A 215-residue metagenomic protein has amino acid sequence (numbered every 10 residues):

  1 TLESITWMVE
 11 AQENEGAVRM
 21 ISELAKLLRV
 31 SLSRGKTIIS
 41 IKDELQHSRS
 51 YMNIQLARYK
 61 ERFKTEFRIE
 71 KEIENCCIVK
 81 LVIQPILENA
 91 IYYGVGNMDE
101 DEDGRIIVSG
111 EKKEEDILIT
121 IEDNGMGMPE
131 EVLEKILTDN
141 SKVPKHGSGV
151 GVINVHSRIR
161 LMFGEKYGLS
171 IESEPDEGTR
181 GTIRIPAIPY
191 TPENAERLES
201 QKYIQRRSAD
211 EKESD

Functional and structural regions predicted by a protein language model:
T1-E172, G178-T182: Two-component histidine phosphotransfer core
I171-D215: C-terminal end segment of the histidine kinase catalytic
